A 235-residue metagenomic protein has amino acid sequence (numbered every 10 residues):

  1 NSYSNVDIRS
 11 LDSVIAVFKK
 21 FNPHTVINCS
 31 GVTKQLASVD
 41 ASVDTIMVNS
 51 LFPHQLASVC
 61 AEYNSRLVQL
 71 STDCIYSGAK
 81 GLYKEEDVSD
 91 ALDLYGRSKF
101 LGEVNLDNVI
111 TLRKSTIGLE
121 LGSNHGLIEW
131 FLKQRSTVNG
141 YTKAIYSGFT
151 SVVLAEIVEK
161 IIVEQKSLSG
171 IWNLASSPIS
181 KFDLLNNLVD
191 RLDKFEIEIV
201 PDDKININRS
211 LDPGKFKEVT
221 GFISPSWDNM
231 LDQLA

Functional and structural regions predicted by a protein language model:
I8-V48: NAD(P)H-binding glycine-rich loop region in Rossmannoid oxidoreductase-like domains and their noncatalytic homologs
R9, D40-Q55, S89, D93 (+1 more regions): Glycine-rich NAD(P)-binding loop of the Rossmann-fold in SDR/ketoreductase-type enzymes
V26-S30, L67-D73, L112-K114: SDR active-site strand-loop-helix element
V32-L36, I75, G118: Active-site beta-alpha loop architecture of Rossmann-like, nucleotide-cofactor-dependent enzymes
H54-D90: Conserved Rossmann-fold NAD(P)-dependent oxidoreductase catalytic core, especially the SDR/UDP-sugar
L92, V104-V153, E159-K160: NAD(P)-dependent short-chain dehydrogenase/reductase
A155-K160, E164-N208, P213: Mid/C-terminal beta-alpha module of Rossmann-like enzyme folds, strongest in SDR-family dehydrogenases/epimerases
P225-A235: Amphipathic terminal alpha-helices
